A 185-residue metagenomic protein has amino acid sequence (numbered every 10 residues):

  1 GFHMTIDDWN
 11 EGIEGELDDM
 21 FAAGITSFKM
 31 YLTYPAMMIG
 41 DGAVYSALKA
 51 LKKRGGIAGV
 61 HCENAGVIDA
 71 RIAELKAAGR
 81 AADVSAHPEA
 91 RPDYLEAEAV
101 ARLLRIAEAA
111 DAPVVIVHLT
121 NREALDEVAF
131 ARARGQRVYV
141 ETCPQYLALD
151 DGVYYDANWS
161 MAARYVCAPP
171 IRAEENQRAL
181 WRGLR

Functional and structural regions predicted by a protein language model:
G1-F2: A glycine-rich helix N-cap at a beta->alpha junction
I6-E11: Active-site beta->alpha loop and helix N-cap motifs at the rims of alpha/beta catalytic domains
G12-R185: Histidine/acidic residue-rich metal-binding segments in metalloenzymes
